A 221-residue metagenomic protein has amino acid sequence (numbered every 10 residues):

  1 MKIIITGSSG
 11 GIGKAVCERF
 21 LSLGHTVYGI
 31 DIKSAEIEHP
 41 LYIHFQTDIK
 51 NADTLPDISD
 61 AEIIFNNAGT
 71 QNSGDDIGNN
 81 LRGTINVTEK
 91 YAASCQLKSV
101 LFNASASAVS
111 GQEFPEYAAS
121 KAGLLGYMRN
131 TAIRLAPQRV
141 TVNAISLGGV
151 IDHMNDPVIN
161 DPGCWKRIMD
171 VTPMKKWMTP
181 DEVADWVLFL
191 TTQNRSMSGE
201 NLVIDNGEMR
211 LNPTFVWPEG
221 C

Functional and structural regions predicted by a protein language model:
S9, C17: N-terminal Rossmann NAD(P)H-binding glycine-rich loop of SDR-like oxidoreductase domains
E18, I85, A122-R129, I133 (+2 more regions): Conserved active-site helix of classical SDR/Rossmann-fold NAD(P)-dependent CH-OH oxidoreductases
N67-N72, G207: Conserved NAD(P)H cofactor-binding loop of Rossmann-fold oxidoreductase domains
S99-G123, M128-P137, G149-V150: Catalytic loop of short-chain dehydrogenase/reductase
A136, T141, M197-E200: Short, small/polar-rich loop/turn modules that mediate ligand/substrate recognition or access, typified
S146-P157: Short, flexible catalytic-loop segment of classical short-chain dehydrogenase/reductase
K176-I204, R210: C-terminal substrate-recognition "lid" of short-chain dehydrogenase/reductases
